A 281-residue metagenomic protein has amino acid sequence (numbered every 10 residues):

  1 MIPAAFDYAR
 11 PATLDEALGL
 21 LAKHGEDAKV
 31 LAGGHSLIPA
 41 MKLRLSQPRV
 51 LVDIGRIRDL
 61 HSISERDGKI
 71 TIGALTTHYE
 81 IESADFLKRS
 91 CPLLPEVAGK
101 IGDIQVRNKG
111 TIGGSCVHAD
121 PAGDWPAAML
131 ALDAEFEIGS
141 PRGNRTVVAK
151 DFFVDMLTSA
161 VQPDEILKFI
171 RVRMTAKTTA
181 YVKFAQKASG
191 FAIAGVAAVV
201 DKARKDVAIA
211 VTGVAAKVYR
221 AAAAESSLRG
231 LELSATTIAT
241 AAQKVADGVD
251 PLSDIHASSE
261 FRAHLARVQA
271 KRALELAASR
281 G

Functional and structural regions predicted by a protein language model:
M1-G281: C-terminal structural segment of proteins
